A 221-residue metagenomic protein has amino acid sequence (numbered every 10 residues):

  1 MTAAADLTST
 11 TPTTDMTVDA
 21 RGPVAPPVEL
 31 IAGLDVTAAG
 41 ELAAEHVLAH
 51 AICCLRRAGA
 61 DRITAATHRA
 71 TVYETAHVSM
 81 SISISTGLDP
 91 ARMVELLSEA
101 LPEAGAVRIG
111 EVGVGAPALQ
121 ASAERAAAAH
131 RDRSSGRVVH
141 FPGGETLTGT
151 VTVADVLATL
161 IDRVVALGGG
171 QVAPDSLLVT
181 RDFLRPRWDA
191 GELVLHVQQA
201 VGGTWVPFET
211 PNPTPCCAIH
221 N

Functional and structural regions predicted by a protein language model:
T2-L7, M16-A65: N-terminal ordered "arm"
A25-A38, T75-H77, D155-L167: Short glycine-rich, basic-tinged beta-strand/loop micro-motifs
E29-G33, S79-S83, V194-H196, V206: Ordered hydrophobic segments in well-structured contexts
T37-A39, S85-G87, A200: Generic structural motif
A58-S122: Short, intrinsically disordered low-complexity segments
V107-G144: An exposed acidic His-Trp-rich patch
A129-N221: Long, compositionally biased intrinsically disordered terminal regions
